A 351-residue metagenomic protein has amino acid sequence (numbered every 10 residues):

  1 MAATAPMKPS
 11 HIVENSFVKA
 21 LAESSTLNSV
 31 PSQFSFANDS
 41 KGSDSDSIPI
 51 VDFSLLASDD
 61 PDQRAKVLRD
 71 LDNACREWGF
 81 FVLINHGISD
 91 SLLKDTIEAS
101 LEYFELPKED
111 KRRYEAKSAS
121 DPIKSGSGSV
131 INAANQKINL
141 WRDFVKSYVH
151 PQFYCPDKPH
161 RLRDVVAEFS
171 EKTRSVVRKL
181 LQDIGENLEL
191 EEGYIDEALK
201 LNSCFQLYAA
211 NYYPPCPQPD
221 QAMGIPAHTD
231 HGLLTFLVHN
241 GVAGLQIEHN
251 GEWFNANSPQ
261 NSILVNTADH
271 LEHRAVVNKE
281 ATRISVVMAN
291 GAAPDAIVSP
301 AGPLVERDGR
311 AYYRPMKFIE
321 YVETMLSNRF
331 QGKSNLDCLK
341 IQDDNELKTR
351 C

Functional and structural regions predicted by a protein language model:
M1-C351: Peripheral, non-catalytic segments flanking oxidoreductase cores
